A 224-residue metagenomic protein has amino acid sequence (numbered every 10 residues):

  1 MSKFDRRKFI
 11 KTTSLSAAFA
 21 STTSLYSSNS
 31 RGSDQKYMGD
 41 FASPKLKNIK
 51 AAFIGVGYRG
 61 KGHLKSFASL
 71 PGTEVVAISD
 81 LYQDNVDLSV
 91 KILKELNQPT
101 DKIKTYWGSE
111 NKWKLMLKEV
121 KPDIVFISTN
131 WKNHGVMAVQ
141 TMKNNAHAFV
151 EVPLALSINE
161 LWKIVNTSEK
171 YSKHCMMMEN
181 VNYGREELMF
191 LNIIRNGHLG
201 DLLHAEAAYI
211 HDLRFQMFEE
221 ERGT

Functional and structural regions predicted by a protein language model:
S2-A146, N159-H174: N-terminal glycine-/serine-/threonine-rich beta1-alpha1-beta2 phosphate-ribose binding loop of Rossmann-like
P44-K47, P122-D123, V150, G200-Y209: Short, mixed-charge, low-aromatic patches
G55, R59, Y171-H174, V181-T224: Predominantly a Rossmann-like dinucleotide-binding segment in NAD(P)-dependent oxidoreductases
I78, V152-L154, E179-V181, Y209: Short strand-turn motif at the edge of the Rossmann-like AdoMet-binding core
Y106, F149, M176, A205-E206: Structural detector of well-ordered beta-strand residues that form the stable sheet scaffold of enzyme domains
N145-H147, E151-P153: Short helix/strand-capping hinge loops at secondary-structure junctions that flank key functional elements
A155-N159, R185: Conserved PLP phosphate-binding loop immediately N-terminal to the Schiff-base lysine helix in PLP-dependent enzymes
